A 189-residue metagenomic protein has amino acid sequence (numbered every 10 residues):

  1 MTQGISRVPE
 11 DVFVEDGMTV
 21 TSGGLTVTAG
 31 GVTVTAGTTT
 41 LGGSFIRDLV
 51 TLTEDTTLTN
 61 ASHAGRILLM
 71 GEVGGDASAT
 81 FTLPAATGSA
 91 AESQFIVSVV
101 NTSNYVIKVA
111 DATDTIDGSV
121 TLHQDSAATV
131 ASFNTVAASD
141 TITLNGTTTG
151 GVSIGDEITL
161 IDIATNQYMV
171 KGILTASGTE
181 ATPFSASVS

Functional and structural regions predicted by a protein language model:
M1-A64: Intrinsic low-complexity, repeat-rich intrinsically disordered segments enriched in small/flexible residues
V8, E15-G17, L83-A85, V97 (+2 more regions): Generic marker of residues within folded, mature protein domains
V8, V12-V14, F133, I142-L144: Extended hydrophobic/Leu-rich segments
F13, S78, S153-G155: Short beta-strand-initiation
T38-T129, I161-S189: Exposed extracellular interaction/assembly regions and N-terminal maturation sites
Q124-I142: A gly/proline- and charged-residue-enriched helix-loop-helix capping module
D140-G155: Alpha-helix-centered segments that form part of catalytic cores
I154-D162: Extracellular disulfide-bonded cysteine-rich modules/repeats
